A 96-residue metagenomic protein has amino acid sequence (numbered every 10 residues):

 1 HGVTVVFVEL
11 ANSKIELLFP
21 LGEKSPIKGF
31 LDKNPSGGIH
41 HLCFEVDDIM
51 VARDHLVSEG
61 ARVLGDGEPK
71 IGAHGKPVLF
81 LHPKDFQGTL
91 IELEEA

Functional and structural regions predicted by a protein language model:
H1: Short, charge-patterned binding micro-sites
V6-E9, E16, R53-A96: Vicinal oxygen chelate
V6-E9, G29-H55, L79: Vicinal oxygen chelate
V8, L17-L31, E59: Conserved secondary-structure micro-motifs at functional edges
S13-K14, E23, I39: Arg/Lys-rich, alpha-helical DNA-contact motif
L17-F19, I27, H41, L90-L93: Aromatic/pi-system hotspot detector in well-structured domains
P20, E45-I49, A96: Beta-hairpin (beta-strand-turn-beta-strand) motif
K24, I49, F86: Short Gly/Pro-enriched loop/turn and capping motifs at secondary-structure junctions
